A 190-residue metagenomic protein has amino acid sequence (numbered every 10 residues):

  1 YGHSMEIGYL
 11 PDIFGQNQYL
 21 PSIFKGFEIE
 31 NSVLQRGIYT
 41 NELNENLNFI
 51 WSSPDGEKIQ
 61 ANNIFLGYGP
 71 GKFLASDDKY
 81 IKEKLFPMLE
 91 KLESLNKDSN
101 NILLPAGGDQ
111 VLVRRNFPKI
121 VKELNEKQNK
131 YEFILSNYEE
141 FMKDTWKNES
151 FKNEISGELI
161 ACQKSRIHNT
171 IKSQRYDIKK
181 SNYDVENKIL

Functional and structural regions predicted by a protein language model:
Y1-L190: Catalytic-domain carbohydrate-binding cleft regions of carbohydrate-active enzymes
